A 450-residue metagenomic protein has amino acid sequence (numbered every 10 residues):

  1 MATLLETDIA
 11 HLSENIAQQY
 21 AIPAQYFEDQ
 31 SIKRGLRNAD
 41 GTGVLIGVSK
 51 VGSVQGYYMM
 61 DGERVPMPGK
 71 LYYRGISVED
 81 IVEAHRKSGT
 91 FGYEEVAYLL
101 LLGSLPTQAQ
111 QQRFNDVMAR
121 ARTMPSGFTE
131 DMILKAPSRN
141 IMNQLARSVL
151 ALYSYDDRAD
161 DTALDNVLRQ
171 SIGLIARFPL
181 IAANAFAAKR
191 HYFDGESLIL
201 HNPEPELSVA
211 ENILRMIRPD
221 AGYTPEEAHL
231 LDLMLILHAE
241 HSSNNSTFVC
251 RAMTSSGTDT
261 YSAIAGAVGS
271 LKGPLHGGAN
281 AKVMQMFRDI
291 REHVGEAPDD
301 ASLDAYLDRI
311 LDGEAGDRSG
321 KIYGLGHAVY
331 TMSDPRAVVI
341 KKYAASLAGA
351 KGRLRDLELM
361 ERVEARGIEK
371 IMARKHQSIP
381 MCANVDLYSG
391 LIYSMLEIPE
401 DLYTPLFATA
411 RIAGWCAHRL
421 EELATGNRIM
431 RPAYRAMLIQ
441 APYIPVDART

Functional and structural regions predicted by a protein language model:
M1-T450: Non-transmembrane, aqueous-exposed alpha-helical and coiled segments at domain scale
